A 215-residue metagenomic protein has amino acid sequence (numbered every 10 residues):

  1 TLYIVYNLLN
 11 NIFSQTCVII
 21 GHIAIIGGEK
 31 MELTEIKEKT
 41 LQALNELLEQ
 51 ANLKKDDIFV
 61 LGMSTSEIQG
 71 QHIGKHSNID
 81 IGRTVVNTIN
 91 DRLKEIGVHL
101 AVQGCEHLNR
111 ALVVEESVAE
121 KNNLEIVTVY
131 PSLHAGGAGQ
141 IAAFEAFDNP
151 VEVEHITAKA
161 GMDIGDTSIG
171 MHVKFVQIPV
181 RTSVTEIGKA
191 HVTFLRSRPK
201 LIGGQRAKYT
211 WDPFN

Functional and structural regions predicted by a protein language model:
T1-K30: Short, Lys/Arg-enriched N-terminal segments with co-localized hydrophobic residues within the first ~10-30 amino acids
M31-F59, I79-R92: N-terminal glycine-/serine-/threonine-rich phosphate-binding loop
N45, E49-N52, N90-V98, F144-E152 (+1 more regions): Generic secondary-structure signature for well-ordered alpha-helical cores
A51-L53, A135, R181-E186: Solvent-exposed alpha-helices and their adjacent loops that cap or buttress functional pockets in soluble metabolic
L61-S66, Q103: Glycine-rich beta-strand-to-loop/alpha-helix junction loops that act as flexible
I73-I79: Short glycine-enriched, charge-decorated loop/helix-capping segments at active-site entrances that position
I96-K159, G165: Ligand-binding beta-strand-loop-alpha-helix segment within the catalytic cores of soluble metabolic enzymes
I141, E145-N215: Glycine-rich, aromatic-bearing surface loops/beta-hairpins
